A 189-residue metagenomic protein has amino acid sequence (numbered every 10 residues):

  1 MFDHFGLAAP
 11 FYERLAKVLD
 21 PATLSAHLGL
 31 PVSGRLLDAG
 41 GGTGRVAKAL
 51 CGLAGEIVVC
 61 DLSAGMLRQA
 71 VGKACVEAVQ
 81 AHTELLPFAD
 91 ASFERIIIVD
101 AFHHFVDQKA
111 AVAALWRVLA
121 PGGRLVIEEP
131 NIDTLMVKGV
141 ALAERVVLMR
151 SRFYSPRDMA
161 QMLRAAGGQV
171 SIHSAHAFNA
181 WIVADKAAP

Functional and structural regions predicted by a protein language model:
M1-P31, R45-V46, M66-Q69, V140-A141: Conserved class I S-adenosyl-L-methionine
A8-A16, V46, V126-A166, S171-I182: C-terminal alpha-helical "lid/dimerization" subdomain adjacent to the S-adenosyl-L-methionine
R35, G123-R124: Short glycine-centered segments of the SAM/dcSAM-binding site in methyltransferase folds
L37-A39, T43-L85: Class I SAM-dependent methyltransferase SAM/SAH-binding core
I97: A conserved beta-strand element that flanks and buttresses the S-adenosyl-L-methionine
D100-A101: Short catalytic micro-motifs in class I SAM-dependent methyltransferases
K109-P121: A short glycine-rich, Lys/Arg-flanked "PGG" loop and its adjoining helix->strand segment in the class I
V183-P189: C-terminal lobe and adjacent flexible extensions of AdoMet/dcAdoMet transferase-like proteins
